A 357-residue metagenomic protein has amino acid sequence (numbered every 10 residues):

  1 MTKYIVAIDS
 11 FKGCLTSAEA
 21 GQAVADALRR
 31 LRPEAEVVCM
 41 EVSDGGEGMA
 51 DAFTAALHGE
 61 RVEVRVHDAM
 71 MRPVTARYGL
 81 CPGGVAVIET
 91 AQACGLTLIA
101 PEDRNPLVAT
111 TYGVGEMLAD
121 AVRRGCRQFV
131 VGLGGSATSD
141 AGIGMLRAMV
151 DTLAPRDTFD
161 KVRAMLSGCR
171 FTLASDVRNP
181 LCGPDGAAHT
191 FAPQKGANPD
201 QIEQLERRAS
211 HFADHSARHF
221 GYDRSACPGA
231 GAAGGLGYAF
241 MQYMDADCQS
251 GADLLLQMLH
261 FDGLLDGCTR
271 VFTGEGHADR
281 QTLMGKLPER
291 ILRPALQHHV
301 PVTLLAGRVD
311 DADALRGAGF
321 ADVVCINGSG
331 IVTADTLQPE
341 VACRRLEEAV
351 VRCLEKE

Functional and structural regions predicted by a protein language model:
T2-L133, A137-E357: N-terminal loops that bind phosphate or other acidic moieties and the adjacent beta-alpha structural core
